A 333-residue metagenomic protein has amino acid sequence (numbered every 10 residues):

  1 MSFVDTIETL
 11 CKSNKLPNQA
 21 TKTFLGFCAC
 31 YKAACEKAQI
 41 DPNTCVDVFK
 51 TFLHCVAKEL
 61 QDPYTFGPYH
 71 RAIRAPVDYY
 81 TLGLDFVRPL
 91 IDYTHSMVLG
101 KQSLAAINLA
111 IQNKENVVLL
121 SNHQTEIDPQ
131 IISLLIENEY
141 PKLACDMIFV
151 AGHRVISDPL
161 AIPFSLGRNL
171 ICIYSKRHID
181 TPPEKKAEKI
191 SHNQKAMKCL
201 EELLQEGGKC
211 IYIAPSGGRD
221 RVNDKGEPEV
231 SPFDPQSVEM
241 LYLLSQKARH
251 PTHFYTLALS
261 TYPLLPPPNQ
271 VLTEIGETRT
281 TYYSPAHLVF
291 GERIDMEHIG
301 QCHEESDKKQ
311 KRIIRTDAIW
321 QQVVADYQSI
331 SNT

Functional and structural regions predicted by a protein language model:
M1-N116, H123-E137, A144, V155 (+1 more regions): Membrane-anchoring hydrophobic helices of lipid-metabolizing enzymes
S2-Q19, T23, K186-T333: Non-catalytic C-terminal accessory region of glycerolipid acyltransferases and related lyso-lipid remodeling enzymes
I127-P129, I156-L160, T181-P182, D220-V222 (+1 more regions): Short, well-ordered, mixed-charge alpha-helical segments that flank or form enzyme active sites
L134-K142, F164-L166, L243-R249: Short, surface-exposed basic-aromatic patches at helix termini and helix-loop junctions that form
A144-L160: Carboxylate/His-rich catalytic cores and anion/metal-binding grooves
A151-H153, Y174-K176, P215-G217: Short, structured patches in soluble enzyme cores that scaffold and shape functional sites
I162-S191, V230-F233: Short, flexible helix-coil linker/hinge segments at the edges of structured domains or between repeats
